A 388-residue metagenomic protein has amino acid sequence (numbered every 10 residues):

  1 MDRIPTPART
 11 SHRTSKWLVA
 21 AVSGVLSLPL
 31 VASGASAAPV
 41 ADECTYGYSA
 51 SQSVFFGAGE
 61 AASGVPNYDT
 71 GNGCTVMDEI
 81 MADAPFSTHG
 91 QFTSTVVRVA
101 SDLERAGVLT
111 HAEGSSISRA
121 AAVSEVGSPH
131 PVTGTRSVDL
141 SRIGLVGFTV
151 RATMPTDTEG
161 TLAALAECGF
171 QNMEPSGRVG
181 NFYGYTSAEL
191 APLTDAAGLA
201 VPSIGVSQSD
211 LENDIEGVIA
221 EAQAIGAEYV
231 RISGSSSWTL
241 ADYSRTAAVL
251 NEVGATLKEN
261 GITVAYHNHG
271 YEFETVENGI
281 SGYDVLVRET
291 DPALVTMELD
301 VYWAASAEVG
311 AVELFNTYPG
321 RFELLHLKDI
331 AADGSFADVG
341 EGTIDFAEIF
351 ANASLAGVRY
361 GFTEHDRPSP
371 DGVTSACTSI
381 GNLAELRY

Functional and structural regions predicted by a protein language model:
M1-A38: Secretory targeting and sorting signals
A38-G134: Soluble extracellular-acting proteins and domains
T135-I225: N-terminal pre-domain/capping segments
V138-G144, G160, A166, G226 (+2 more regions): Histidine-acidic metal/acid-base catalytic patches
S141-G147, M173-P175, V201-V206, V230-I232 (+4 more regions): Hydrophobic faces of well-ordered beta-strands that scaffold small-molecule active sites in alpha/beta enzyme cores
V150-T156, P175-T186, V206-D214, S236-S244 (+4 more regions): Acidic-and-aromatic substrate-binding clefts and catalytic sites of carbohydrate-active enzymes
E159-G160, Y185-L190, I215-E216, Y243-N251 (+3 more regions): Charged helix-capping and loop-helix junction motifs
S209-T296, V373: Active-site acidic/histidine proton-transfer and metal-coordination neighborhood in alpha/beta enzyme cores
